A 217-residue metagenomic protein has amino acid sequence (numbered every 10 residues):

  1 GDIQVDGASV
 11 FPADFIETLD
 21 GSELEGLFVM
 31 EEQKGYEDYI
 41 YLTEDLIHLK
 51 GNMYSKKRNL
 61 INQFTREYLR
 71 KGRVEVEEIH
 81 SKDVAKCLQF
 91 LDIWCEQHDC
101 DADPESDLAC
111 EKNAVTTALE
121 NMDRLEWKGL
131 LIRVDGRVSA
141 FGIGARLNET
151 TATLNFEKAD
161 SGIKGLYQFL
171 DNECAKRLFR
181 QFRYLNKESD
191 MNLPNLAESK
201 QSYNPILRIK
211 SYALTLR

Functional and structural regions predicted by a protein language model:
G1, V10-D20, G35-Y36, K82-D83: Conserved alpha/beta cores of soluble small-molecule-handling proteins
D2-D14, F179-E188: Conserved GNAT acetyl-CoA-binding A-motif
D2-V5, E23-F28, R70-K71, Q181 (+1 more regions): Structural alpha-beta junctions
F15-E32, N59, M191-R208: Conserved active-site alpha-helix within GNAT-family acetyltransferase domains
E23-D103: Acyltransferase donor/substrate-recognition loop-hinge adjacent to the catalytic core
N52, K56, I79-D83, D107-C110 (+3 more regions): Short, contiguous, pocket-lining structural segments that sit at or immediately flank catalytic/ligand-binding sites
K82, K86-R137: Short, conserved active-site entrance elements at the starts or edges of catalytic domains
W127-L216: Aromatic (often tryptophan-rich) hydrophobic motifs at membrane interfaces
